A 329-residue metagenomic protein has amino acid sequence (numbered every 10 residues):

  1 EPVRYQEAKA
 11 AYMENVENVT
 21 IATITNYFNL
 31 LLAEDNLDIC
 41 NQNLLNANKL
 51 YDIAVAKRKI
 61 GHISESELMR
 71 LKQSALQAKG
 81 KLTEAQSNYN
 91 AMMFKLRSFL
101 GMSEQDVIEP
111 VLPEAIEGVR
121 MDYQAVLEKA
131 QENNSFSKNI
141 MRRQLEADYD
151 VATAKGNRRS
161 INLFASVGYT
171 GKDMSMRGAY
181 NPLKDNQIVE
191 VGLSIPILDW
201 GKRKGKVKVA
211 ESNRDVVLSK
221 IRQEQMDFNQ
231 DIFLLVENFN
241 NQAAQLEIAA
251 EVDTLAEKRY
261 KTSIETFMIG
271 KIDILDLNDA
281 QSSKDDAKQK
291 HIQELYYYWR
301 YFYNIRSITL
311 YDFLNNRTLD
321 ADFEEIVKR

Functional and structural regions predicted by a protein language model:
R4, A11, I21, M102 (+4 more regions): A small-residue-enriched
R4, A8-A11, N43-L50, M92 (+5 more regions): Amphipathic, well-ordered alpha-helical segments in soluble domains
A10, V16-K129, N238, Q242 (+3 more regions): Periplasmic alpha-helical coiled-coil/stalk elements that build and connect Gram-negative outer-membrane
N15, V19-D38, A56, S74 (+4 more regions): Amphipathic alpha-helical coiled-coil segments
A85, S135, E294: Metallo-beta-lactamase
E104-L145, P196-I197, Q225, I232 (+4 more regions): Bacterial Sec-pathway N-terminal export signals of envelope proteins
K290-R329: Acidic, low-complexity, intrinsically disordered peripheral segments
